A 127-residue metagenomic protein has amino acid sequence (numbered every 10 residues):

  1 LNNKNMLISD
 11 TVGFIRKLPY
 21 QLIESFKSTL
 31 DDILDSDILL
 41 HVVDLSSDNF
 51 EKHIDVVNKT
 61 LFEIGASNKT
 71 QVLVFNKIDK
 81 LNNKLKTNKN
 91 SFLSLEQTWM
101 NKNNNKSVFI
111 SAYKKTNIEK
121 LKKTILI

Functional and structural regions predicted by a protein language model:
L1-F26, S46-D48, V56: Switch II (G3) loop of P-loop NTPases
L1-N2, L7, D31-D35, N49 (+2 more regions): Conserved catalytic network of the ASCE P-loop NTPase/AAA+ motor domain
G13-P19, K27-L34, F62, D79 (+1 more regions): Signal for well-folded cores of large energy- and translation-related assemblies
Q21-S25, K52-V56, T87-E96: Substrate-gripping "pore-loop 1 plus following alpha2 helix"
S25-S28, N117: Short acidic active-site motifs
T29, V57, L121: Hydrophobic, well-ordered secondary-structure elements that form the walls of internal hydrophobic environments
L34-D55, F62-V72, I78-K86, K115: Conserved Switch II/interswitch segment of TRAFAC-class P-loop GTPases
S67-V72, D79-I127: Canonical P-loop GTPase G-domain recognition
